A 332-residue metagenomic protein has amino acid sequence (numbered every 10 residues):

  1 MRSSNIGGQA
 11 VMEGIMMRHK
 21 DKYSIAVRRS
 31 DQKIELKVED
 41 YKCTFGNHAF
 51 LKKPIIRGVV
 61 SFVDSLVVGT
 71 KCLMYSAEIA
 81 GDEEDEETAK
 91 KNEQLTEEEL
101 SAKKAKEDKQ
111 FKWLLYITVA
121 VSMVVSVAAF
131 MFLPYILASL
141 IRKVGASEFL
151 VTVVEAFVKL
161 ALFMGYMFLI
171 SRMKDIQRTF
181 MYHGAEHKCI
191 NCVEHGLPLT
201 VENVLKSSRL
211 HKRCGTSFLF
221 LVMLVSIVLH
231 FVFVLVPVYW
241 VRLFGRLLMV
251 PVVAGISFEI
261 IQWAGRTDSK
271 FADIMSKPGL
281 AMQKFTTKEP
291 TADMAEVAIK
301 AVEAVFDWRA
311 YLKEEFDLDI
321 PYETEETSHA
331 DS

Functional and structural regions predicted by a protein language model:
M1, N5, A10-V11, F45-K52 (+2 more regions): Cytosolic juxtamembrane amphipathic/interface segments immediately preceding and feeding into a transmembrane helix
M1-Q94: Divalent-cation
R2-G7, V11, I15-M17, K90-K91 (+5 more regions): Polar-ligand-bearing catalytic/cofactor-coordination segments of membrane-embedded or membrane-tethered inner-membrane
F50-Y75, E155-F180, V250-R266: Hydrophobic alpha-helical membrane-embedded segments
Y75-I79, S122-S147, V222-L247, P251-A254 (+1 more regions): Juxtamembrane "helix exit" motif at the C-terminal ends of alpha-helical transmembrane segments in multi-pass membrane
G81-E107, L115, A128-E148: Hydrophobic transmembrane alpha-helix segments characteristic of membrane transport and insertion machinery
Q110, L114-T118, S147-V158, V238-G245 (+1 more regions): Membrane-interface starts of transmembrane alpha-helices
K112-F130, H211-M223: Select subsegments of transmembrane alpha-helices in polytopic membrane proteins, especially boundary-proximal
